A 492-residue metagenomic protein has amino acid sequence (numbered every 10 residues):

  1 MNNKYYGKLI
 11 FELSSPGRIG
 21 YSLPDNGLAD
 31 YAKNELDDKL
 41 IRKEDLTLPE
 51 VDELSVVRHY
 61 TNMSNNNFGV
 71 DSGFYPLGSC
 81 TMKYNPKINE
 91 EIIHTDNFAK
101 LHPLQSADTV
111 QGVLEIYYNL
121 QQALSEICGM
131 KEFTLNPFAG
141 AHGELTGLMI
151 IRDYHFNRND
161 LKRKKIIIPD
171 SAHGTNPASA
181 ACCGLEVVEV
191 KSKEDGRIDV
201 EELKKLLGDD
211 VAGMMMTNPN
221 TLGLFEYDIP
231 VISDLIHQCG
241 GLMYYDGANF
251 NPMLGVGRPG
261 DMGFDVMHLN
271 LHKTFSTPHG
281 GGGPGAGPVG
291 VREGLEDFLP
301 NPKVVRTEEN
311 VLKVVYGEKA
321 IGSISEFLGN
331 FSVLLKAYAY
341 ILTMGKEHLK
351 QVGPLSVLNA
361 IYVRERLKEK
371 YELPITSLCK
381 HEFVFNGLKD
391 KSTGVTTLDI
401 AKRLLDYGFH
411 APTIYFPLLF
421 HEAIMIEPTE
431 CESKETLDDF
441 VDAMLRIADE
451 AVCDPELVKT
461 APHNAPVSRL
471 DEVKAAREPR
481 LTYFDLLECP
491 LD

Functional and structural regions predicted by a protein language model:
M1-K131, F156, G257, T307-K313 (+3 more regions): Non-catalytic terminal extensions of PLP-dependent enzymes
F68-I88, N136-E144, F275-G290, L295 (+2 more regions): Conserved phosphate/anionic-ligand binding catalytic regions in large, soluble enzymes, centered on
H102-Q105, P137, T217: Cysteine-centered functional microenvironments
G112, H142-V311, K319, G394-V395 (+1 more regions): Conserved PLP-enzyme active-site core in the AAT-like
K131-P137, K165-I168: A short, small-residue-rich loop immediately preceding and capping a beta-strand
T134, V188-V190, P412: General small-molecule cofactor/ligand-binding pocket signal
D170, P177, T277, F327 (+2 more regions): Generic marker of residues within folded, mature protein domains
E194, G223, L328, K350-P354: A short glycine-/small-residue-rich loop at the edge of a beta-strand within enzyme catalytic domains
